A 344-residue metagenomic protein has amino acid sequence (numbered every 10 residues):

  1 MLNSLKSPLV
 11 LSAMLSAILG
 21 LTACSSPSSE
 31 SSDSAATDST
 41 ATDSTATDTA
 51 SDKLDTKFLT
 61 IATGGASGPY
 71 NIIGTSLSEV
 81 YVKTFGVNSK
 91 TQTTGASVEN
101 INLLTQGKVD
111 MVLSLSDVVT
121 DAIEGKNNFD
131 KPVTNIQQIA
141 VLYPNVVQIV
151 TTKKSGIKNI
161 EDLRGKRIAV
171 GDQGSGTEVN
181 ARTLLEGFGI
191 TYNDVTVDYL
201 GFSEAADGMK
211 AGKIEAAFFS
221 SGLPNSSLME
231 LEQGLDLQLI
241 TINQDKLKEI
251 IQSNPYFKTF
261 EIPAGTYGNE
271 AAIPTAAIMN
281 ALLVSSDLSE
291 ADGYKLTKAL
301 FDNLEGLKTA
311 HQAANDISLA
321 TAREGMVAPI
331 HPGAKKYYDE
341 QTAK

Functional and structural regions predicted by a protein language model:
M1-L11: Bacterial N-terminal signal peptides that target proteins for export
L19-A23: C-terminal motif of bacterial Sec signal peptides marking the signal peptidase cleavage site
C24-T42: Bacterial lipoprotein signal-peptidase II cleavage site
D38-A62: N-terminal low-complexity, Pro/Thr/Ser-rich intrinsically disordered segments that act as propeptides or flexible
T56-T84, N88-S89, N145-A211, A328 (+1 more regions): Bilobed "Venus flytrap"/periplasmic-binding protein-like clamshell domains and structurally analogous long
L59, K83, L200, E204 (+5 more regions): An extracytoplasmic/periplasmic, membrane-proximal ligand-sensing/linker region
V109-Y143: Acidic, polar ligand-binding/catalytic clefts
S116-V118, G125-F129, S155, Y192-L283: Pocket-lining segment of extracytoplasmic ligand-binding domains
